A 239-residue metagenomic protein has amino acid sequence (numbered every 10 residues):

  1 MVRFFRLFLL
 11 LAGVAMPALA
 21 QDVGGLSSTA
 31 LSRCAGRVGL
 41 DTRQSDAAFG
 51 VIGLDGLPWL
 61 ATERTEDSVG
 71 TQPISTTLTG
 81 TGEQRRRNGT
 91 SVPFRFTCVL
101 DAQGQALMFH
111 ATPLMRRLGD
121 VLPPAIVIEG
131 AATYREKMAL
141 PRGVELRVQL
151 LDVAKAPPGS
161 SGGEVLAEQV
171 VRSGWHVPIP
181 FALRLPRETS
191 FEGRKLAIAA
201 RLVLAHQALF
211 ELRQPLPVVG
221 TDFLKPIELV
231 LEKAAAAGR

Functional and structural regions predicted by a protein language model:
A15-P17: N-terminal signal peptide c-region/cleavage motif recognized by signal peptidases
A20-I126, V144, L150-A154, R239: Mitochondrial intermembrane space
I126-R135, V148: A short, amphipathic beta-strand motif
E136-G143, S190-F191: A short beta-turn/strand-edge loop motif at beta-sheet boundaries
R147-L151, A197-R201: Beta-strand signatures of extracellular beta-sandwich domains
Q169-E188: A beta-strand/beta-hairpin structural motif
S190-E192, R201-L212: Short acidic/polar inter-strand loop motif in beta-rich domains
V219-R239: Extracellular beta-sheet/turn segments enriched in Thr/Pro/Gly and aliphatic residues
